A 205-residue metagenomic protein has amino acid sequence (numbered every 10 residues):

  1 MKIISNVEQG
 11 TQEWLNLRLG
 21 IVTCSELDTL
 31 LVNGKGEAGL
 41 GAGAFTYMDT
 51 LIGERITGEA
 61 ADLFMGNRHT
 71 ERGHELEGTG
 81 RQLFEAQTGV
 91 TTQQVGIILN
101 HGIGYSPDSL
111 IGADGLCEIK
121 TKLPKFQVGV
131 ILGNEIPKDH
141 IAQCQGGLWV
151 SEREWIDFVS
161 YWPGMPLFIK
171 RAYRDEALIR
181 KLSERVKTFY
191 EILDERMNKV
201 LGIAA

Functional and structural regions predicted by a protein language model:
M1-E75, A205: Charged, glycine-rich intrinsically disordered N-terminal tails and low-complexity linkers that flank
G20, G133-N134, G202: Short, flexible coil/linker elements and helix-boundary hinge sites characteristic of intrinsically disordered
A38-G39, T79-Q82, W155-V159: Intrinsically disordered, low-complexity boundary segments flanking structured domains
D49, R81, C144: Generic structural marker for isolated residues within well-ordered, non-membrane alpha-helices of soluble domains
H69-T92: Acidic-basic catalytic patches of nuclease active cores, encompassing PD-(D/E)XK and other metal-cofactor nuclease
T88-R196: Nucleic-acid nuclease catalytic cores
L193-D194, V200-A205: Polar low-complexity intrinsically disordered regions
